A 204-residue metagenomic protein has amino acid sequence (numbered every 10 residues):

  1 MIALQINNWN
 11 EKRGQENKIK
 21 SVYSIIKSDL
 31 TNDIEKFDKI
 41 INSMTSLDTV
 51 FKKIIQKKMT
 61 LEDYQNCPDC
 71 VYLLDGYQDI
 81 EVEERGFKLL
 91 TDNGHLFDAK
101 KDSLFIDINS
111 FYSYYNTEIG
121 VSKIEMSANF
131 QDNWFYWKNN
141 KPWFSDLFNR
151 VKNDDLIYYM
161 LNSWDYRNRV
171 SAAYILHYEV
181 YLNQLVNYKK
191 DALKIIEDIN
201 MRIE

Functional and structural regions predicted by a protein language model:
M1-R13: Membrane-embedded hydrophobic alpha-helical segments
W9, E16, L73-G76: Short gly/ser-rich anion-binding loops that grip negatively charged ligand groups
E16-N32: Short extracytoplasmic/periplasmic juxtamembrane "stem" segments immediately C-terminal to an N-terminal membrane anchor
K27-K39, S43-E204: Interfacial alpha-helical end/capping and short helix-turn segments at domain and membrane boundaries
